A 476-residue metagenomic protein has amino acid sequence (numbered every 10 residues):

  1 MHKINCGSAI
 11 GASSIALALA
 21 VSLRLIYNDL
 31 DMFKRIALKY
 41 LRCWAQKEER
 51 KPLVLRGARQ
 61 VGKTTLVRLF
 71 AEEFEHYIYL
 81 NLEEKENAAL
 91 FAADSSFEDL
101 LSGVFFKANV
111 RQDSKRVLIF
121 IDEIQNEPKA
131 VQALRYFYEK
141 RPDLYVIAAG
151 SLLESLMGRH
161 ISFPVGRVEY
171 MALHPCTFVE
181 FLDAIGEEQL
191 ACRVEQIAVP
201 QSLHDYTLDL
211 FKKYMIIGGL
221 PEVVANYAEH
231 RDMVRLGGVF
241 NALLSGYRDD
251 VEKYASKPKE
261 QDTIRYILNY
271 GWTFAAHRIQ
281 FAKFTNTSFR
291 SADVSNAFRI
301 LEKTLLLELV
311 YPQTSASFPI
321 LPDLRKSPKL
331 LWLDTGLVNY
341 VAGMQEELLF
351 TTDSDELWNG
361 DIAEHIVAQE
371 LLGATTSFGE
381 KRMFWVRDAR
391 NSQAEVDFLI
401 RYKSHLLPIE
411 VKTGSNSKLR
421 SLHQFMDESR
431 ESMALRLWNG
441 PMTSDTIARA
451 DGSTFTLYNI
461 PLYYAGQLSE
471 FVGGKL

Functional and structural regions predicted by a protein language model:
F33-K47: Pre-Walker A adenine-sensing motif
K63: Conserved lysine of the Walker
L66, F70: Hydrophobic positions on the alpha1 helix immediately C-terminal to the Walker A/P-loop
E84-S114: Short glycine-rich substrate-engagement loop in P-loop NTPases that contacts/grips substrate
M157-F274: Interdomain motor-coupling "hinge/lid" segment immediately C-terminal to the ATP-binding subdomain of NTP-driven enzymes
A228-E395, I400: Accessory nucleic acid-recognition modules appended to NTPase machines
V367, L371, V396-S415, A434: Conserved catalytic cores of phosphodiester-cleaving nucleases, focusing on short active-site segments
M442-L476: Domain-level recognition of nuclease-like catalytic cores that cleave nucleotide substrates
